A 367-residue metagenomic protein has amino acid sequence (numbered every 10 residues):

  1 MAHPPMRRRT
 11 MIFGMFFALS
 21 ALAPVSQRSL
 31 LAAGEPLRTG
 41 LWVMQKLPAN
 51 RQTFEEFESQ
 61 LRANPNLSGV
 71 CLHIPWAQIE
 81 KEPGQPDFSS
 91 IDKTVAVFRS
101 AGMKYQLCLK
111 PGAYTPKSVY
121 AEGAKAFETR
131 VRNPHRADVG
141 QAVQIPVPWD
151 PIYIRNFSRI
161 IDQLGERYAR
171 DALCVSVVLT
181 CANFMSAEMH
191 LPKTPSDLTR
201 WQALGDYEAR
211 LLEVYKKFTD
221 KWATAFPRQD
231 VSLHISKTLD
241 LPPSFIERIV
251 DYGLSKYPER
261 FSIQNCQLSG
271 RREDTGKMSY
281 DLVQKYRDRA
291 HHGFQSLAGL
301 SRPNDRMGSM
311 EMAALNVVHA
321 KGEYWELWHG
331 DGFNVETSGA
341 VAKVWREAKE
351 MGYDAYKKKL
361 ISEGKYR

Functional and structural regions predicted by a protein language model:
R8-I12: N-terminal export leaders
L31-S68, H73: Boundary/entry segment of secreted carbohydrate-active catalytic domains
Q60, N64, L72-P134, E208-V214 (+1 more regions): Aromatic-lined substrate-binding rim segments of carbohydrate-active enzymes
P75-F88, A142-N156, L204-A209, L300-P303: The substrate-binding groove and active-site-proximal loops of carbohydrate-active enzymes, especially glycoside
R99, Q141-L179, V214, F218-K221: An active-site-proximal structural segment forming one wall of the substrate-binding cleft that immediately precedes
K110, E259-R367: Substrate-binding cleft of secreted/luminal carbohydrate-active enzymes
A113-V139, A182-A203: Aromatic- and acidic-residue-enriched segments that line the glycan-binding/catalytic groove of carbohydrate-active
N183-P192, K216-Y286: Substrate-binding cleft/loops of secretory-pathway carbohydrate-active enzymes
